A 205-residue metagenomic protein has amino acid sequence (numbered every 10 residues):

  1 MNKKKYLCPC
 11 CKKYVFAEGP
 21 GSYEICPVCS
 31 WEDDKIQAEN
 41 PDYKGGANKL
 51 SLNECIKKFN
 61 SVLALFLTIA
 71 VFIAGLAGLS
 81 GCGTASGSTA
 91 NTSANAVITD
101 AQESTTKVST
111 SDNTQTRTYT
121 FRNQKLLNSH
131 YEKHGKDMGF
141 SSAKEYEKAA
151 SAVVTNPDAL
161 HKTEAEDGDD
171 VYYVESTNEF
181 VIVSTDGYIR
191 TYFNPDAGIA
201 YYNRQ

Functional and structural regions predicted by a protein language model:
K5-Y6, Y23: Residues immediately within or flanking Cys/His clusters that coordinate Zn2+ in small zinc-binding modules
C8-C11, C26-C29: Short cysteine-rich clusters marking metal-coordination/redox-active sites
A17-E18, D33-I36: Short, non-ligating residues that shape and space the ligands of small metal-coordination modules and catalytic
N40-L65: Short, intrinsically disordered terminal segments enriched in charged and Pro/Gly residues
L76-L79: Bacterial Sec-type N-terminal signal peptides, specifically the leucine/valine-rich hydrophobic h-region
G83-A85: Bacterial signal peptide processing site
A96-D167: Compact soluble domain cores
S141-Q205: Functional cores of ribonucleases/endoribonucleases
